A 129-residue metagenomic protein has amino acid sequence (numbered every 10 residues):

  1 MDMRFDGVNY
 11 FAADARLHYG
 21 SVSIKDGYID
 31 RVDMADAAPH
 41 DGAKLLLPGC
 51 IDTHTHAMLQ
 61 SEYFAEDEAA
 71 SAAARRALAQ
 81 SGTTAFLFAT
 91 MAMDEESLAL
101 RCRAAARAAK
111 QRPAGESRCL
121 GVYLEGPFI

Functional and structural regions predicted by a protein language model:
M1-A35: N-terminal metal-binding scaffold of metallo-dependent hydrolase/deaminase domains
R4, G82-A85, R118: Short loop/turn motifs at secondary-structure junctions
V8, V22, G27, A43 (+3 more regions): Divalent metal-coordination and catalytic microenvironments
F11, K25, A77, S81 (+1 more regions): Change "in soluble alpha/beta enzymes" to "in soluble alpha/beta proteins
M34-L47: Active-site metal-binding motif and surrounding structural segment of the metallo-beta-lactamase
K44-L100: Metal-associated gating/positioning segment near the N- to mid-region
E68, E96-S97, A105-I129: Histidine/acidic-residue-rich, glycine-tolerant segments that coordinate divalent metal ions
